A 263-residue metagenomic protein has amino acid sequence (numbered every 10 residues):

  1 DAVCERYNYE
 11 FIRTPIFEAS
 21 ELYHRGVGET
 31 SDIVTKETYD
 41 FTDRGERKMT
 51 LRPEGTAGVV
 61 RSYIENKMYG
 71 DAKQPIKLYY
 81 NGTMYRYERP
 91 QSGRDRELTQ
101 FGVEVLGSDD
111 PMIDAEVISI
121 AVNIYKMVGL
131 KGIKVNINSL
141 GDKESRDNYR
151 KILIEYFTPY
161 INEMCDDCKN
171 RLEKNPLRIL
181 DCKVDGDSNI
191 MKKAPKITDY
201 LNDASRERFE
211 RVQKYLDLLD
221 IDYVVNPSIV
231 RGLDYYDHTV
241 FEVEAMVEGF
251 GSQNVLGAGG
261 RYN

Functional and structural regions predicted by a protein language model:
D1-N263: TRNA-recognition modules of translation machinery and tRNA-sensing kinases, especially anticodon-binding
